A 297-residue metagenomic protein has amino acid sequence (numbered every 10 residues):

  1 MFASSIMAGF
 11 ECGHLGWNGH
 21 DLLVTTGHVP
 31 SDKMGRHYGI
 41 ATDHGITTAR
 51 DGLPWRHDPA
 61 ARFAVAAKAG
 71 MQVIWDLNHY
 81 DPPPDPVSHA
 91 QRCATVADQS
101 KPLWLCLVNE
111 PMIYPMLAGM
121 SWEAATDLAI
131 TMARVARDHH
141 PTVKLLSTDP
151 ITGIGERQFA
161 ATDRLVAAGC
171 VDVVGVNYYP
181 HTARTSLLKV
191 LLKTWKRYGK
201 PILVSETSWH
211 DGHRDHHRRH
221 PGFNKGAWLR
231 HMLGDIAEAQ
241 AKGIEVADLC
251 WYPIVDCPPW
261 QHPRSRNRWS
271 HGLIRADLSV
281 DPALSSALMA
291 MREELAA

Functional and structural regions predicted by a protein language model:
M1-G45: N-terminal carbohydrate-binding accessory modules
F2-I6, H14, A64, K68-H217 (+1 more regions): Active-site region of glycoside hydrolase catalytic domains
L23-G27, M120, R218-F223: Short glycine-enriched, charge-decorated loop/helix-capping segments at active-site entrances that position
V29-P54, R62-V65, Q72, G169 (+2 more regions): Catalytic domains of carbohydrate-active enzymes, especially glycoside hydrolases
P30-S31, P86, R184, L229: A conditional alpha-helix N-cap/helix-loop micro-motif detector
P54-H57, T152: Short active-site-proximal "capping" loops at secondary-structure junctions
F223-M232, E238: Extended, compositionally biased non-globular segments
